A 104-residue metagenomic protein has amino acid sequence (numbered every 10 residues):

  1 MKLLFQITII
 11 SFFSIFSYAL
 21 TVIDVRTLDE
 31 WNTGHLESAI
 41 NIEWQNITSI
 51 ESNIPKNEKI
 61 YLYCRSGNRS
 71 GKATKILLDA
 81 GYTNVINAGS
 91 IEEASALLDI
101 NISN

Functional and structural regions predicted by a protein language model:
M1-I10: Sec-dependent signal peptide recognition, specifically the positively charged N-region followed immediately by
I9-S17: Hydrophobic h-region of N-terminal signal peptides that target proteins for export in Gram-negative bacteria
L20-T21, T27-K59, N68-N104: Rhodanese-like catalytic fold shared by cysteine-dependent sulfurtransferases and DSP/PTP-type phosphatases
Y63: Short, surface-exposed ligand- or partner-binding patches at beta-edge/loop junctions that are enriched in aromatics
